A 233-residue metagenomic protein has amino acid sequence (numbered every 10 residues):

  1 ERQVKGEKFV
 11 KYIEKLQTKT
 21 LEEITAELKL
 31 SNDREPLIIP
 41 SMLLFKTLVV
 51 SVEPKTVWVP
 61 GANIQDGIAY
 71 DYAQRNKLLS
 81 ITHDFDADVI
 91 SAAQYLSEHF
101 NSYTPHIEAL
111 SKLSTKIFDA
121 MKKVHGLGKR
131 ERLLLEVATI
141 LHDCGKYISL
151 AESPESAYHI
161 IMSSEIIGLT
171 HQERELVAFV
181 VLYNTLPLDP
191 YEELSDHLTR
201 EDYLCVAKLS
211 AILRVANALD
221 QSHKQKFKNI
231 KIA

Functional and structural regions predicted by a protein language model:
E1-H223: Helical "lid/coupling" subdomains associated with nucleotide-phosphate turnover
K226-A233: Short edge beta-strands and adjacent turn/loop segments
